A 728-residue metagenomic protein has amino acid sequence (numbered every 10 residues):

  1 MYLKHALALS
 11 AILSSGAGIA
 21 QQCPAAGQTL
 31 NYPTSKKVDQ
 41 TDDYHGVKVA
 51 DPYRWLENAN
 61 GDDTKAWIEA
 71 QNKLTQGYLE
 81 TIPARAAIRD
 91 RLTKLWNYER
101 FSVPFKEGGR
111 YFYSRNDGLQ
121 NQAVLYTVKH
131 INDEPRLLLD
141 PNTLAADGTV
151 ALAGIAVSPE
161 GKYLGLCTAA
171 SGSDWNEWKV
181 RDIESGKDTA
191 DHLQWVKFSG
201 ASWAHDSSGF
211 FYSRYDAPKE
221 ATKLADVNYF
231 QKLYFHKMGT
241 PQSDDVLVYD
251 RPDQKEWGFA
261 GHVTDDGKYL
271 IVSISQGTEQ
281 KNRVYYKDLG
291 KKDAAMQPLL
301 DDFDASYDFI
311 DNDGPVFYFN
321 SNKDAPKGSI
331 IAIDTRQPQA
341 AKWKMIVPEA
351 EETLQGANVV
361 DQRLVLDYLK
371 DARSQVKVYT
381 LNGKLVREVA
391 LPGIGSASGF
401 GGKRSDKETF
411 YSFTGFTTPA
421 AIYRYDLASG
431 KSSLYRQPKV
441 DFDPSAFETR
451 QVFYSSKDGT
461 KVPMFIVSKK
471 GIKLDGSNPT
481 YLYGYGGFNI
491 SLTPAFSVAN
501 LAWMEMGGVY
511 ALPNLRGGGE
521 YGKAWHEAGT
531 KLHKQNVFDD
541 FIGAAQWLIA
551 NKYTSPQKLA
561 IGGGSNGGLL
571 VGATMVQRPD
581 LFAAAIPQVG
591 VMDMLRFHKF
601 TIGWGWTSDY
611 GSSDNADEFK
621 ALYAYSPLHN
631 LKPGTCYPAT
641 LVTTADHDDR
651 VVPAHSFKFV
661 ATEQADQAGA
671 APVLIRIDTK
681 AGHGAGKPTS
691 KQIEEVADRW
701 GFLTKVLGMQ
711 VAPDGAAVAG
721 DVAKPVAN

Functional and structural regions predicted by a protein language model:
Q21-T81, A86-R100, A717-V726: N-terminal pre-domain segments of enzymes
D62-A156, C167, W257-N312, M345 (+6 more regions): Non-catalytic accessory segments flanking enzyme active sites
N116-A123, A145-T149, T168-E177, H192-K197 (+7 more regions): A flexible loop/linker signature enriched in serine peptidases of the S9 family
T127-V128, K179-I183, V227-G239, V284-L289 (+2 more regions): Beta-propeller blade signature
N142-S158, C167-S173, E184-D191, Q339 (+7 more regions): Cap/lid segment of the alpha/beta-hydrolase catalytic domain
Y249-G328, I333-K342, V347-E349, R363 (+2 more regions): Long hydrophobic segments that form regular secondary structure
A499, M506, L512-N728: Active-site-proximal cap/loop segments of hydrolase catalytic domains
